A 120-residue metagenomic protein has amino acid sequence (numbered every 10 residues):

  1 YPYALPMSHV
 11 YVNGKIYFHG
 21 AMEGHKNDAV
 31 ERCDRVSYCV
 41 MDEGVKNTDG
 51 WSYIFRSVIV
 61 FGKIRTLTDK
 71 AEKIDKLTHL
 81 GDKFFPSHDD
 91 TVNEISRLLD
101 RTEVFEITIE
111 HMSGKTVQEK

Functional and structural regions predicted by a protein language model:
Y1-M22, Y38-C39: Short beta-strand segments
A4, E31-C33, L99-T102: Short gly/pro-enriched beta-turn/loop segments at secondary-structure junctions
V12-G14, H25, E43, L67: Short coil/turn motifs at secondary-structure junctions
K15, R35-S37, S57, V104: A residue-level signal for beta-strand positions that form part of recognition/binding surfaces within mature
H19, H25-Y53: Helix-adjacent hinge/juxtasegments
E43-K120: Charged, gly/pro-rich active-site loop segments
